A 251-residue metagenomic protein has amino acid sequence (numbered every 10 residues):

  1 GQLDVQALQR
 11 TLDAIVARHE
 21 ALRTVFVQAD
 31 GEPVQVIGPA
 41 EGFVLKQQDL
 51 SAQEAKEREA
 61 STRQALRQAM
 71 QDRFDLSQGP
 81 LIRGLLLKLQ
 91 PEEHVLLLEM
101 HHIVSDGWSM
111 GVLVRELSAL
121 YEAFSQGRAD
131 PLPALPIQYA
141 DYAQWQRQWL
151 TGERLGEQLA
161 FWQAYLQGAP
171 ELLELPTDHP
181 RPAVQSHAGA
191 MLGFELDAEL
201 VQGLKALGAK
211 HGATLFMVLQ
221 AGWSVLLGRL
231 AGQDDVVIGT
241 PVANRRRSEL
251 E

Functional and structural regions predicted by a protein language model:
G1-E41, K46, Q53-E153, E157-P176 (+3 more regions): Acyl-group handoff/entry surfaces in thioester-processing enzymes
L12-Q28, L173-P176, L207-E251: Hydrophobic "lid/gating" helix adjacent to the active-site nucleophile that controls access to an acyl-thioester pocket
L45-L50, L86, L196, Q220-S224 (+1 more regions): Short beta-strand/turn segments that mark the catalytic/cofactor-handling region of acyl-thioester transfer
R83-L85, L97, G193-E195, M217 (+1 more regions): Structured core elements
Q185: Conserved adenine-nucleotide phosphate-binding loops and their immediately adjacent elements
A188-V201: DNA breakage-rejoining catalytic core of tyrosine-based enzymes
L204: Aromatic/hydrophobic pocket-lining residues that form π-stacking "cages" and hydrophobic walls in ligand
